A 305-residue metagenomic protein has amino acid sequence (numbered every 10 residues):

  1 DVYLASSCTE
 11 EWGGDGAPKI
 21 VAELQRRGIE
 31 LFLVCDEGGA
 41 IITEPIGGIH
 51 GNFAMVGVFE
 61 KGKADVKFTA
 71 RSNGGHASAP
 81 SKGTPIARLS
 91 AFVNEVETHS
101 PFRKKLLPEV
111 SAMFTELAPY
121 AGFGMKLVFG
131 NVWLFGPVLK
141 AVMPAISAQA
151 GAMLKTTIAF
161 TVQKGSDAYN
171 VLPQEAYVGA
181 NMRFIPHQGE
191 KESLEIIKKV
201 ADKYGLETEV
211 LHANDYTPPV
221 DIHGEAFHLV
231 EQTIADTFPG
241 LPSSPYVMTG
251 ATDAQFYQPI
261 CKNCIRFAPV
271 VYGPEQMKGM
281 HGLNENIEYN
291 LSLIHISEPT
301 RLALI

Functional and structural regions predicted by a protein language model:
D1-M55: Acidic/histidine-rich catalytic neighborhood of metal-dependent amide-processing enzymes
D15, I29-E30, H50-G51, F59-D65 (+2 more regions): Short, solvent-exposed loop/turn segments at the edges of secondary structure
P18-L24, S78-P101: A short core secondary-structure module
I42-T43, H50, F102-D167, Q174 (+3 more regions): An extended, acidic, His-containing surface patch that forms the Zn2+-binding/catalytic region of metallohydrolases
I49-N52, T69-H76: Flexible glycine/proline-enriched surface loops and loop-helix/loop-strand junctions
F59, P80-K82, G151, A168-P173: Short, solvent-exposed beta-strand/turn "edge" segments of beta-rich domains on protein surfaces
V96-P101, K199-L206: A common structural junction motif
E298-R301, I305: Positively charged, low-complexity/disordered segments
